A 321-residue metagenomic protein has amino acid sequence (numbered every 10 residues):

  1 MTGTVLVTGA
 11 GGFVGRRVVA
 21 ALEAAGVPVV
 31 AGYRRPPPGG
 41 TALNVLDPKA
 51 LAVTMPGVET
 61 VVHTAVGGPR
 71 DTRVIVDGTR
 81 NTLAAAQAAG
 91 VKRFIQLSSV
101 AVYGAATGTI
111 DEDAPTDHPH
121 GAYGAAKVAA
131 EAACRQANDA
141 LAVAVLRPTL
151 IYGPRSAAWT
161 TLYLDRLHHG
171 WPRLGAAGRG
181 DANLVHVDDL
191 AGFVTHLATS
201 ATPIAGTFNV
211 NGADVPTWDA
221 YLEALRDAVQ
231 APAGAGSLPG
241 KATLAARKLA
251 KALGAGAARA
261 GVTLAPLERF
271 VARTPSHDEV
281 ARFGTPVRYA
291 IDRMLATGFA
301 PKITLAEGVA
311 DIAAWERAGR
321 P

Functional and structural regions predicted by a protein language model:
V5-A25: N-terminal Rossmann NAD(P)H-binding glycine-rich loop of SDR-like oxidoreductase domains
P37-P38, V45-N81, A85, V102-Y103: NAD(P)H-binding glycine-rich loop region in Rossmannoid oxidoreductase-like domains and their noncatalytic homologs
N81-A122: Conserved Rossmann-fold NAD(P)-dependent oxidoreductase catalytic core, especially the SDR/UDP-sugar
H120-A144: Active-site Tyr-X1-5-Lys
G153, G175-G180, F208-V215, R226-D227 (+1 more regions): Glycine-rich Rossmann NAD(P)(H)-binding loop
A157-T161, A177-A198, A205-N209: Substrate-positioning beta->alpha
H196-S276, A290: Mid/C-terminal beta-alpha module of Rossmann-like enzyme folds, strongest in SDR-family dehydrogenases/epimerases
T274, V280, G284-A296, A300-P321: Amphipathic terminal alpha-helices
